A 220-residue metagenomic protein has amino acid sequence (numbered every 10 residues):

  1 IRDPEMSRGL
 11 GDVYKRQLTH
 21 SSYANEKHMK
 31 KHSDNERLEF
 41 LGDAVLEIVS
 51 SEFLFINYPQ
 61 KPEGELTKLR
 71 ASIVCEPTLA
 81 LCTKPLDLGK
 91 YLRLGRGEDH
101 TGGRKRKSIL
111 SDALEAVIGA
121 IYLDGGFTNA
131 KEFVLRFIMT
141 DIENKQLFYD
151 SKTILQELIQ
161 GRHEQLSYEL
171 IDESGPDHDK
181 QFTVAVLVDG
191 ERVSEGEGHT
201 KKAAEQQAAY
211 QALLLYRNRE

Functional and structural regions predicted by a protein language model:
I1-D3: Short, exposed "boundary/linker" segments that immediately precede the start of a downstream structural module
R8-E220: Double-stranded RNA-binding/processing signature
